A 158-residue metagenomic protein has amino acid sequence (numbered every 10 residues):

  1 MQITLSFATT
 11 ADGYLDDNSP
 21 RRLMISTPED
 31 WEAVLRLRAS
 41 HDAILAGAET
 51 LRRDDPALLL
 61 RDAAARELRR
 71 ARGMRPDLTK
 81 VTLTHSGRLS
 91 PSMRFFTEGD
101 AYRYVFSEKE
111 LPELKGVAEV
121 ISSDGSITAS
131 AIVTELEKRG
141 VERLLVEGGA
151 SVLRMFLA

Functional and structural regions predicted by a protein language model:
Q2-E142, S151-R154: Active-site ligand-binding patch in enzyme domains
F156-A158: Short, intrinsically disordered, charge-balanced linker/junction segments flanking boundaries in proteins
